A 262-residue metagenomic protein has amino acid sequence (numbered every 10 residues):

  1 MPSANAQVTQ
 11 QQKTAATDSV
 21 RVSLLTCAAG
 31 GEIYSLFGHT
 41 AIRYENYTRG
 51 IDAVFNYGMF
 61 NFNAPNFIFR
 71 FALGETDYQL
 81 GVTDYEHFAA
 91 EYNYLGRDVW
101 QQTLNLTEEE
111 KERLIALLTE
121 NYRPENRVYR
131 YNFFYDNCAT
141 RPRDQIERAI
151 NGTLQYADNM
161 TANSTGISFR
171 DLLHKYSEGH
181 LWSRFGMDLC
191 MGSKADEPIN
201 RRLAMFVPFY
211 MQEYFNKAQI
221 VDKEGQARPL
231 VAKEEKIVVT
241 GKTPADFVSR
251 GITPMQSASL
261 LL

Functional and structural regions predicted by a protein language model:
M1-Q11: Bacterial Sec-dependent N-terminal signal peptides
Q7, T14-T17, L24, A116 (+1 more regions): Internal catalytic domains of large membrane-associated glycosyltransferases
D18-R97: Glycine-rich catalytic cores of cysteine/serine-nucleophile enzymes that process amide/ester linkages in cell-envelope
G30-G31, R97-N105, P124-F133: Second-shell loop/turn segments in exported
H39, D52, Q101-T103, A139 (+1 more regions): Extracellular structured ligand-interaction cores
L106-T119: A structural motif
E120-L262: Activation targets extended, charge/polar-rich intrinsically disordered C-terminal tails
